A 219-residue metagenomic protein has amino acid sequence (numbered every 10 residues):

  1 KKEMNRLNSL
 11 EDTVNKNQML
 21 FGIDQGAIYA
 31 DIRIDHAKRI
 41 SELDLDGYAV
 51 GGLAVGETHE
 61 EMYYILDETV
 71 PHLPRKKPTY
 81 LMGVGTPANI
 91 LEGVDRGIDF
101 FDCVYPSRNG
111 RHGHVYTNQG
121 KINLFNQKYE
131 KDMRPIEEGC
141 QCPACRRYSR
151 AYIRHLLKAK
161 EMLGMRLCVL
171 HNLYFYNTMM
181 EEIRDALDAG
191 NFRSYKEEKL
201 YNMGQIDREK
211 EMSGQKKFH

Functional and structural regions predicted by a protein language model:
K1-K2, K16, K38, K76-K77 (+6 more regions): Context-gated lysine
K2, L43, E68-P71, H155 (+1 more regions): Residue-level signal for well-ordered alpha-helical scaffold segments within enzymatic catalytic domains
K2-L7, D35: Acidic/glycine-rich phosphate/pyrophosphate-binding loops and surrounding catalytic core that coordinate Mg2+
R6-S9, T13, Q119, A189 (+1 more regions): Short linear motifs in intrinsically disordered/low-complexity regions
L10, N15-I136: Glycine-rich phosphate/ribose-binding loops and adjacent secondary-structure elements that form binding surfaces
E137-H219: C-terminal extensions of enzymes
